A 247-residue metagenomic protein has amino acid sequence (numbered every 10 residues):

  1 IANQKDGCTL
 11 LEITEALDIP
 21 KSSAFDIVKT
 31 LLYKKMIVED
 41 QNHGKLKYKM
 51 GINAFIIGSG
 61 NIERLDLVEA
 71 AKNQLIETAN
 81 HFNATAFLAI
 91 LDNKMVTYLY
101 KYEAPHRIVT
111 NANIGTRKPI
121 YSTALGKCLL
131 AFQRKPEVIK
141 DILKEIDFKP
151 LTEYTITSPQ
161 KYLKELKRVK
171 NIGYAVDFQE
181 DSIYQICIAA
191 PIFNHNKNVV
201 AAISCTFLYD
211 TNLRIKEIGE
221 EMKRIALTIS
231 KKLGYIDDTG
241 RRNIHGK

Functional and structural regions predicted by a protein language model:
I1-R64: N-terminal helix-turn-helix
A2, G126, L130, R134 (+2 more regions): Short amphipathic alpha-helical signal-transduction/dimerization elements
A16, A70-H81, I172, T228 (+1 more regions): Amphipathic alpha-helical regulatory segments at dimerization interfaces that relay allosteric signals between sensory
I52-A79, T110: Conserved segment of winged-helix/HTH DNA-binding domains
L88-N93, K101-Y102: Short hydrophobic alpha-helical segments used for membrane anchoring or interfacial signaling
I108-E180: Short, solvent-exposed recognition segments
L151-T228, K232, H245: Extended hydrophobic
Y235-K247: Short, highly charged C-terminal tails/helix-capping segments
